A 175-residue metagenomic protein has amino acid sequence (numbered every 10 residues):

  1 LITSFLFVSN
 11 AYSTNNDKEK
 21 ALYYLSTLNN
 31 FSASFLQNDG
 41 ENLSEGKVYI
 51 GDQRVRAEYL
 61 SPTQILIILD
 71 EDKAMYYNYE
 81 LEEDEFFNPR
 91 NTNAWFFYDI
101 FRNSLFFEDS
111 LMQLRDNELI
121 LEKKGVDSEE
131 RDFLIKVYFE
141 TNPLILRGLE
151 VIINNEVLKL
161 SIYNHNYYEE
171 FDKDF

Functional and structural regions predicted by a protein language model:
L1-F7: Bacterial N-terminal signal peptides
F7-E45, G51-Q53, H165, E169 (+1 more regions): N-terminal leader/targeting segments and the immediate start of mature chains
S34, E58, I68, Y77 (+2 more regions): Beta-strand residues in well-ordered beta-sheet regions across diverse protein folds
D39-E41, E80-E82, N155: Solvent-exposed strand-loop boundary residues in beta-sheet-rich modules
K47-F96, L158: An acidic-aromatic
L81-L119: Flexible, surface-exposed loop/linker segments and immediately adjacent secondary-structure boundaries
L105-D109, Q113-F175: Gly/Pro-enriched, hydrophobic low-complexity segments that function as extracytoplasmic propeptides/linkers
